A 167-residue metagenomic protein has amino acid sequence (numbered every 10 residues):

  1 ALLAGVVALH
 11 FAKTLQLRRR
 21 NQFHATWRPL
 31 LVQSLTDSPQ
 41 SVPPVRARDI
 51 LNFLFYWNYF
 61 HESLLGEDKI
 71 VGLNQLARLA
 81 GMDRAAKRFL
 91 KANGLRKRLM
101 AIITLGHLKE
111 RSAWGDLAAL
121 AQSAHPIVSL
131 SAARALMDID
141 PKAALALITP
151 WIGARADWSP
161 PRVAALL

Functional and structural regions predicted by a protein language model:
H10-G94: N-terminal topogenic membrane-targeting module
P44, N52, I70, N74-L90 (+3 more regions): Amphipathic alpha-helical scaffolding segments comprising HEAT/armadillo-like alpha-solenoid repeats
Y59-F60, E67-A77, R98-L108, L130-P141 (+2 more regions): Structural detector for internal amphipathic alpha-helices that build alpha-solenoid repeat scaffolds
L95-R96, R111, P126-I127, A156-P161: Alpha-helix N-cap/helix-start positions at coil->helix boundaries
